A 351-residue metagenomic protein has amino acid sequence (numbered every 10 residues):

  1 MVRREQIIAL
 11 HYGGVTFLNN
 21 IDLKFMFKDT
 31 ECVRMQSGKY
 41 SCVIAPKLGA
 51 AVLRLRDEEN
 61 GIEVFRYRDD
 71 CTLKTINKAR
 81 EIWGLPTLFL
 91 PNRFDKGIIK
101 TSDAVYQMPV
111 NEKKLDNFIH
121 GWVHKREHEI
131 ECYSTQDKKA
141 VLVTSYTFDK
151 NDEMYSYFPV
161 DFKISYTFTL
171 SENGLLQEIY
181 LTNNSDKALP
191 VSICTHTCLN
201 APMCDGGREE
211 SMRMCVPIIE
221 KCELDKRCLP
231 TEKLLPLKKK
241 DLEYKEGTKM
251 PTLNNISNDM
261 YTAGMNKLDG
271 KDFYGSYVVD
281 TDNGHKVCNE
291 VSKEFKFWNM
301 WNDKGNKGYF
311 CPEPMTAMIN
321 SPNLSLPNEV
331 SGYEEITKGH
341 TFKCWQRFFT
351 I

Functional and structural regions predicted by a protein language model:
M1-F17: N-terminal amphipathic/basic-hydrophobic helices that include classical n-h-c signal peptides and signal-anchor
F17-K113, K267-F295, F342-F349: Beta-strand-rich N-terminal accessory domains
N20-F27, R34, A104-V105, P109-E172: Extended, loop-rich substrate-binding clefts of extracytoplasmic carbohydrate-active enzymes
M35, P46, D57-E59, Y146-T197 (+1 more regions): Acidic, contiguous internal or C-terminal segments within carbohydrate-active enzymes that form a structured patch used
K100-A104, C132-L142, T169-G174, M203 (+4 more regions): A short, structured loop/turn motif at beta-sheet edges
Q107, A188-L189, C198-C288, S292: Active-site/ligand-binding surface loops and adjacent short beta/alpha elements that line catalytic pockets across
N117-E129, M212, T248-S331: Acidic/His-leaning functional-site neighborhoods
P327-I351: His/Asp/Glu-rich mid-to-C-terminal helical/loop segments that flank catalytic regions of hydrolases
